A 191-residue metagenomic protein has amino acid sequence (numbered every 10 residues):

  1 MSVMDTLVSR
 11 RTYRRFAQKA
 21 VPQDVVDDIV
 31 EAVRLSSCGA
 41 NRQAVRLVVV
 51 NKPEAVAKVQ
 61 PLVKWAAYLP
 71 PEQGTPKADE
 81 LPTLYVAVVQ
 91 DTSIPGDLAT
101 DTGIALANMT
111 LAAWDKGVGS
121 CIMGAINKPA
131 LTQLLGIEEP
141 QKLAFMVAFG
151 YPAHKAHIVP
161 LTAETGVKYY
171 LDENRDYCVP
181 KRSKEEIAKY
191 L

Functional and structural regions predicted by a protein language model:
M1-L191: Acidic, surface-exposed loops and disordered segments
